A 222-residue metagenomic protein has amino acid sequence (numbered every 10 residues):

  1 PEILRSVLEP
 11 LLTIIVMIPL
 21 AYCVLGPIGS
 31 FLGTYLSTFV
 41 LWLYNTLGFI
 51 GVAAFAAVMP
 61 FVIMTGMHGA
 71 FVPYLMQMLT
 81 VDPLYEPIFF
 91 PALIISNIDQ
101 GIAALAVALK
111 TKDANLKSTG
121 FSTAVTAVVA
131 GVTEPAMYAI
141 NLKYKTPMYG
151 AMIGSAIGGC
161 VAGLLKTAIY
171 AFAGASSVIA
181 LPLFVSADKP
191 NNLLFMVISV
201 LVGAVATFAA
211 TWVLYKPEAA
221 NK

Functional and structural regions predicted by a protein language model:
P1, V24, I28, L32 (+8 more regions): Membrane-interfacial segments
P1-I63: Core mid-bundle transmembrane helix pairs that form the ion/substrate translocation pathway in diverse multi-pass
E9, T13, M17, A21 (+13 more regions): Alpha-helical transmembrane segments in multi-pass membrane proteins
F39-I50, L84-P87, F184-N191: Short aromatic-rich membrane-water interface segments that cap or initiate transmembrane helices in multi-pass membrane
F49, Q77, P135-K222: Transmembrane alpha-helical segments and their short flanking loops that form helix-hairpins/helix-helix interfaces
A56-G69, L79-I88, A127-A130, A162-G163: Transmembrane alpha-helix interface/packing and boundary motifs in multi-pass membrane proteins, characterized by
M67, F71-L75, S96-A103, V125-A130 (+1 more regions): Pore- and pathway-forming membrane helices of multi-pass small-molecule/ion transporters and channels
M76-S155: Helix-loop-helix junctions within the multi-pass membrane cores of secondary transporters/permeases
